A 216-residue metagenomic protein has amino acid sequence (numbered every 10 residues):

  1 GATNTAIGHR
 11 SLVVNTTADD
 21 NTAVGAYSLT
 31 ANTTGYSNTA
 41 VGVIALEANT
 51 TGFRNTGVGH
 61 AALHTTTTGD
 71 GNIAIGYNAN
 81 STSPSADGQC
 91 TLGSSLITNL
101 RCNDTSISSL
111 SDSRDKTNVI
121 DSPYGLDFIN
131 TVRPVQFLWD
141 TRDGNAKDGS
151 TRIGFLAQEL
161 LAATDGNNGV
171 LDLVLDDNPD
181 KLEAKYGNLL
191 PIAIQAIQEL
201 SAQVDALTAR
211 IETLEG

Functional and structural regions predicted by a protein language model:
G1-S111: Glycine- and small/polar-enriched repetitive beta-structure motifs of secreted/surface proteins
L110-G216: Intramolecular chaperone/auto-protease modules of tailspike-like proteins
